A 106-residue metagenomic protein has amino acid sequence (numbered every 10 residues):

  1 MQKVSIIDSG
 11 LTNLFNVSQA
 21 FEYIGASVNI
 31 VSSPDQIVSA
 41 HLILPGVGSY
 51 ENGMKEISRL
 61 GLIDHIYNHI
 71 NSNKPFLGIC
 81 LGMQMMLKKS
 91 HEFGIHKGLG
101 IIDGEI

Functional and structural regions predicted by a protein language model:
M1-S5: Extreme N-terminal starter segment of soluble prokaryotic enzymes
D8-N16: Amphipathic alpha-helical repeat scaffolds
L11, G46-G48: Short glycine-/small-residue-rich Rossmann-like dinucleotide-binding loops
I24: Conserved dinucleotide-binding and phosphotransfer motif residues
S27-S39: Short acidic low-complexity segments
H41-P45: Structural motif
G48-I106: Cysteine-nucleophile active-site neighborhood
